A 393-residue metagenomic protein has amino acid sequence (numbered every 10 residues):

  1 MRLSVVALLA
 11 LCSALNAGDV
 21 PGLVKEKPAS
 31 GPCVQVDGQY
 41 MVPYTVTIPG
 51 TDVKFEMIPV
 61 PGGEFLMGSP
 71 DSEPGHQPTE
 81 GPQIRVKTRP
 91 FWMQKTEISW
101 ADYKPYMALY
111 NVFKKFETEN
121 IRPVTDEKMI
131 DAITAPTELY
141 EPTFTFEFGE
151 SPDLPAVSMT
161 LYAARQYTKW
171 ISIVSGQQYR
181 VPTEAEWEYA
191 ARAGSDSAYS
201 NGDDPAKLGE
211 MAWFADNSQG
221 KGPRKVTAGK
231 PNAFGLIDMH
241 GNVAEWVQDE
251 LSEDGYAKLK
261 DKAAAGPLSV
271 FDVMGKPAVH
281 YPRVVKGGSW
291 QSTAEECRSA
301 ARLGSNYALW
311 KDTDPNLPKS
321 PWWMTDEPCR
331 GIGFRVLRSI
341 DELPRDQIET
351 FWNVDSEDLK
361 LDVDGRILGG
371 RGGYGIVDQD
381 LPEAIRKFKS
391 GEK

Functional and structural regions predicted by a protein language model:
S4-A14: Bacterial N-terminal signal peptides
G18-D19, P78-I84, S195, V243-D378 (+1 more regions): Surface-exposed recognition segments
G18-K25, S69-G75, K87-N201, D249-E253 (+1 more regions): Active-site microenvironments of metalloenzymes and redox enzymes
G18-V46: Primarily auto-inhibitory N-terminal propeptides
M41-F55, P142, M324: Short aromatic-glycine motifs in intrinsically disordered, low-complexity regions
G50-M67: Mature N-terminal segment immediately following signal peptide/propeptide cleavage in secreted/periplasmic
M57, E64, Q83-R85, P90: Well-ordered beta-strand positions in beta-sheet-rich domains
L66, P70-D71, E141-Y307: Functional-site microenvironments in short loops/helix caps that host divalent-cation chemistry
